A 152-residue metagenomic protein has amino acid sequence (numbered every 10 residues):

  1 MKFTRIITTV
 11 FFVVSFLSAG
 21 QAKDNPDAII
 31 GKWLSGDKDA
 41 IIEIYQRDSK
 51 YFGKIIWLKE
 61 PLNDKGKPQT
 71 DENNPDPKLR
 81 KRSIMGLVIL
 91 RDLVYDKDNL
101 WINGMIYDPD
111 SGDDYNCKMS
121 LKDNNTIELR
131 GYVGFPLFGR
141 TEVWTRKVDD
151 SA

Functional and structural regions predicted by a protein language model:
M1-T8: Bacterial N-terminal signal peptides that target proteins for export
F11-G20: Hydrophobic h-region of N-terminal signal peptides that target proteins for export in Gram-negative bacteria
Q21-K32: N-terminal helix-cap/turn-to-beta initiation motif at the start of protein domains
I30, K38, Y45-D108, G112-N116: Central antiparallel beta-sheet cores of small beta-barrel/beta-sandwich binding domains
R47, K122-D123: Structural motif
K97, D123-N125: Residue-level recognition of beta-strand termini and adjacent short loop/turns
P109, S120, G134-F135: Short polar/acidic secondary-structure junctions
T126, V133-A152: Edge beta-strand at a domain terminus
